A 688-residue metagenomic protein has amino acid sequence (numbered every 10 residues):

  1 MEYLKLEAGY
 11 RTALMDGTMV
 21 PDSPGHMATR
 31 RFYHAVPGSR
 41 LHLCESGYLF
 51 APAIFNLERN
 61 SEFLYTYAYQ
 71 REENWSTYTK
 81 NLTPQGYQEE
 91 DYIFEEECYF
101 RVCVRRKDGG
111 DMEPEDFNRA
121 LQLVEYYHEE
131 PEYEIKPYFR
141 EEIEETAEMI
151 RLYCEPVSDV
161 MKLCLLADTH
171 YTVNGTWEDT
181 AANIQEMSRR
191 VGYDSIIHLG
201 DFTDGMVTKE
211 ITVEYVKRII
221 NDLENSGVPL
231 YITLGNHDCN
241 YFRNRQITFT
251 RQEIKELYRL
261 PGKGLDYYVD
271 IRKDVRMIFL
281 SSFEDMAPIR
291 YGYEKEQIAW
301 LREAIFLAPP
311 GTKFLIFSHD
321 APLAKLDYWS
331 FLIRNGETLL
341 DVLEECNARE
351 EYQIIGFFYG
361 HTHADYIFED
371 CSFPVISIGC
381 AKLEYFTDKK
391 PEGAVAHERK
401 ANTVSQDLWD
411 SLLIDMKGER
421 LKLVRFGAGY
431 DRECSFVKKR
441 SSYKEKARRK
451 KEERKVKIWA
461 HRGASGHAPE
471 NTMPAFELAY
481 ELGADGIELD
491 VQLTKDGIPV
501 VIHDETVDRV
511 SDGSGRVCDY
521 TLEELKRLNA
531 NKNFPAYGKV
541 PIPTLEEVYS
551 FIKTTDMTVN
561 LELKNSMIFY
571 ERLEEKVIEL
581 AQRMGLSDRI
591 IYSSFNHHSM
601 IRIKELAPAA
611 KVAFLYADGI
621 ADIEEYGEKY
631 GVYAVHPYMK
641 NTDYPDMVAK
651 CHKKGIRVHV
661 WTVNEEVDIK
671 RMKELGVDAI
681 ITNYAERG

Functional and structural regions predicted by a protein language model:
M1-M27, F32-P37, Y78-I135: Extracellular polysaccharide-targeting segments
G47-Y87, D91-Y92: Extracellular ligand-binding interfaces
E132-T212: N-terminal active-site segment of His-dependent metallophosphoesterases
P137-R151, T208-A308, T338-Q353, F368-K400 (+2 more regions): Extended active-site neighborhood of metal-dependent phosphoesterases/phosphodiesterases
V160-V173, D274-E284, L315-S318, F373-C380 (+2 more regions): Active-site-proximal beta-strand elements of phosphoester/diester hydrolases
L165-A167, S195-D201, P229-N236, L315-H319 (+2 more regions): Active-site neighborhood of phospho(di)ester-bond hydrolases with catalytic His/Asp-centered motifs
L199, T203, A308-D327: Short acidic, glycine-rich surface-loop motifs adjacent to enzyme active sites
E445-G688: Phosphate-group recognition and catalysis centered on beta-loop-alpha active-site segments
